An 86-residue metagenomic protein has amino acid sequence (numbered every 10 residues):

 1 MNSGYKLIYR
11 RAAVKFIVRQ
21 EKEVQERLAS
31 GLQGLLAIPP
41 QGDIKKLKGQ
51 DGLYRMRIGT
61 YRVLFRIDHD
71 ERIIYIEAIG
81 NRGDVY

Functional and structural regions predicted by a protein language model:
M1-R11, R19, E23-E26, Q41 (+2 more regions): Enriched for short, Lys/Arg-rich terminal
A12, E23, G31-L35: Solvent-exposed, charged/polar functional surfaces in cytosolic regulatory/catalytic domains
K15, G52, D84: Surface-exposed, flexible loop/turn segments at secondary-structure boundaries
I17, E21, L32, D51 (+1 more regions): Short amphipathic alpha-helical/adjacent loop interface patches that line ligand and macromolecule-binding sites
S30-M56: A short, surface-exposed loop/turn module that caps and links secondary-structure elements
